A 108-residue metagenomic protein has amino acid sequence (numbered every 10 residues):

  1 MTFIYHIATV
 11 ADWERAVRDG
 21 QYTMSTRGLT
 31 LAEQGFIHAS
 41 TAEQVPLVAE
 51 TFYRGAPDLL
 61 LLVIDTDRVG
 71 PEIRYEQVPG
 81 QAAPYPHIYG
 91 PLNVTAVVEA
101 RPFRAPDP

Functional and structural regions predicted by a protein language model:
M1-P108: Conserved, structured core segments of small domains
